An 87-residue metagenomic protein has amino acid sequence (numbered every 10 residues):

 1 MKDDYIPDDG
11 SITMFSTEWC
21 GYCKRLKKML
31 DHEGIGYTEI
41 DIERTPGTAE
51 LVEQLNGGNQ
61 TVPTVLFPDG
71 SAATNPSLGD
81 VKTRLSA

Functional and structural regions predicted by a protein language model:
K2-G36: Local sequence-structure signature of Cys/Sec-based thiol-disulfide redox active-site neighborhoods
T13-M14, E39, V65-P68: Short, contiguous strand/loop micro-motifs
G21, R44, A72-A73: Glycine-/small-residue-rich active-site loops that bind phosphorylated ligands and cofactors
I35-A49, Q60: Thiol-based oxidoreductase modules, predominantly thioredoxin-like and allied folds used for disulfide exchange
N56-V65: Structural micro-motif
F67-A87: Non-catalytic, surface beta->alpha helical segment in thiol-disulfide oxidoreductase systems
